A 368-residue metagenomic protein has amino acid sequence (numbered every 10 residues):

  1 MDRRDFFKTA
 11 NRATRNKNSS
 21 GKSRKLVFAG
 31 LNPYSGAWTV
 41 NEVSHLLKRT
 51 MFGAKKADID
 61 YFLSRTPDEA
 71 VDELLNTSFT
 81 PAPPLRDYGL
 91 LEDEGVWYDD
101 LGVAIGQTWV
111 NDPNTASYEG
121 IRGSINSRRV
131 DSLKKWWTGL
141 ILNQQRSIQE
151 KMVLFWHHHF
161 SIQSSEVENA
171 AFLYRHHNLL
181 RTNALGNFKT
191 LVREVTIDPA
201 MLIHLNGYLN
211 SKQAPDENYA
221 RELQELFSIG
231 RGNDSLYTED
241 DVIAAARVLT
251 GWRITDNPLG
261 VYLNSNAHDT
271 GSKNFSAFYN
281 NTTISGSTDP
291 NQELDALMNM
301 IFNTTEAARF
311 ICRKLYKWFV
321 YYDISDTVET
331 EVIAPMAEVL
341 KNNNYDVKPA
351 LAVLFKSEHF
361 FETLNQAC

Functional and structural regions predicted by a protein language model:
D2-F28, I105-G120, V130-W137, N169-C368: Active-site substrate-binding loop specific to GH73 endo-beta-N-acetylglucosaminidase modules in bacterial autolysins
D5, K17-T50, A54, Y61-R65 (+1 more regions): N-terminal leader/transition segments
G36-A37, S127, G186: Generic hydrophobic alpha-helical membrane-segment signal
E42, R49-T50, A54-F155, H159-R181: N-terminal accessory alpha/beta regions
